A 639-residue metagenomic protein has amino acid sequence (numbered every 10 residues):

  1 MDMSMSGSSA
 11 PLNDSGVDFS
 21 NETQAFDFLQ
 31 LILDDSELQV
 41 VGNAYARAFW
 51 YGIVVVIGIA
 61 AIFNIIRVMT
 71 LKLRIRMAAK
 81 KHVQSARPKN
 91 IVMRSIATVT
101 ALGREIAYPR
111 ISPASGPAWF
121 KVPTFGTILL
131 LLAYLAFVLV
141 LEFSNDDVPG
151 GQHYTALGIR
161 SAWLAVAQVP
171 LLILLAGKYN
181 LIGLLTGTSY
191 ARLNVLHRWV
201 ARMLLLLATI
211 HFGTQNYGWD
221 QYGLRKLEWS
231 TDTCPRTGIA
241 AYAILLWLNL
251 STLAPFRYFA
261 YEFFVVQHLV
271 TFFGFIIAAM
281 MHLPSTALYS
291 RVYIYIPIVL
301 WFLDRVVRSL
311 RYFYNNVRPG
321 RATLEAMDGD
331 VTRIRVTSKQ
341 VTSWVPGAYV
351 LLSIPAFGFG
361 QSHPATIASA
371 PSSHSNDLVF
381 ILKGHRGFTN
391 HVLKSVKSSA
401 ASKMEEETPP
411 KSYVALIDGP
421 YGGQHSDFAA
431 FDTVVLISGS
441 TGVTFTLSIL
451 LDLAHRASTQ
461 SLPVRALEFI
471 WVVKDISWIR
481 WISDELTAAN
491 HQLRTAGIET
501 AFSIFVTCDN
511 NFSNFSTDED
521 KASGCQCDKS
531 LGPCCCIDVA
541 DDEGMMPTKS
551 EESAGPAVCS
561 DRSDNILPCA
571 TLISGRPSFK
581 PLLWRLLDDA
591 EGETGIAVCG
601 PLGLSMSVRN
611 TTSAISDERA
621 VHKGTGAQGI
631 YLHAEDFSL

Functional and structural regions predicted by a protein language model:
M1-F26, M69-P117, D377: Extended, low-complexity, polar regulatory segments
M5-D35, R192, F273, G360 (+6 more regions): Reductase modules of NAD(P)H-dependent flavoproteins
V41-V55, S95-V306: Membrane-embedded alpha-helical bundles of multi-pass integral membrane proteins
I57-K80, L174-I182, L253-F259, L303-P319 (+2 more regions): Transmembrane-helix exit/juxtamembrane "anchor" motif
R76-S112, G320-K339, E406, N511 (+4 more regions): Non-transmembrane, juxtamembrane loop and terminal tail segments of multi-pass eukaryotic membrane proteins
A162-W163, A191-F212, G439-I470: Classical protein tyrosine phosphatase
W247, L253, R257, E262 (+5 more regions): Membrane-proximal cytosolic interface modules of multi-pass membrane proteins
A322-S412, K474: Ferredoxin-reductase
